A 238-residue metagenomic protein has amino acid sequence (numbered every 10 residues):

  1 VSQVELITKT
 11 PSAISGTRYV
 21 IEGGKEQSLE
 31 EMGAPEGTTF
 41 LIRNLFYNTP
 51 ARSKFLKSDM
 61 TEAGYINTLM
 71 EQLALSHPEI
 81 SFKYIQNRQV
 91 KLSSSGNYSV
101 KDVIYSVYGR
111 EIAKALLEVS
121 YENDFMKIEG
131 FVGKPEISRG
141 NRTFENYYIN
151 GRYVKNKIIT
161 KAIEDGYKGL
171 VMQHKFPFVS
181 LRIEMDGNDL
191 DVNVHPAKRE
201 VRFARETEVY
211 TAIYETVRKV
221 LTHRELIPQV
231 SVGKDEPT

Functional and structural regions predicted by a protein language model:
V1-T238: N-terminal phosphate-binding caps/lids of nucleotide- and nucleic-acid-binding domains
